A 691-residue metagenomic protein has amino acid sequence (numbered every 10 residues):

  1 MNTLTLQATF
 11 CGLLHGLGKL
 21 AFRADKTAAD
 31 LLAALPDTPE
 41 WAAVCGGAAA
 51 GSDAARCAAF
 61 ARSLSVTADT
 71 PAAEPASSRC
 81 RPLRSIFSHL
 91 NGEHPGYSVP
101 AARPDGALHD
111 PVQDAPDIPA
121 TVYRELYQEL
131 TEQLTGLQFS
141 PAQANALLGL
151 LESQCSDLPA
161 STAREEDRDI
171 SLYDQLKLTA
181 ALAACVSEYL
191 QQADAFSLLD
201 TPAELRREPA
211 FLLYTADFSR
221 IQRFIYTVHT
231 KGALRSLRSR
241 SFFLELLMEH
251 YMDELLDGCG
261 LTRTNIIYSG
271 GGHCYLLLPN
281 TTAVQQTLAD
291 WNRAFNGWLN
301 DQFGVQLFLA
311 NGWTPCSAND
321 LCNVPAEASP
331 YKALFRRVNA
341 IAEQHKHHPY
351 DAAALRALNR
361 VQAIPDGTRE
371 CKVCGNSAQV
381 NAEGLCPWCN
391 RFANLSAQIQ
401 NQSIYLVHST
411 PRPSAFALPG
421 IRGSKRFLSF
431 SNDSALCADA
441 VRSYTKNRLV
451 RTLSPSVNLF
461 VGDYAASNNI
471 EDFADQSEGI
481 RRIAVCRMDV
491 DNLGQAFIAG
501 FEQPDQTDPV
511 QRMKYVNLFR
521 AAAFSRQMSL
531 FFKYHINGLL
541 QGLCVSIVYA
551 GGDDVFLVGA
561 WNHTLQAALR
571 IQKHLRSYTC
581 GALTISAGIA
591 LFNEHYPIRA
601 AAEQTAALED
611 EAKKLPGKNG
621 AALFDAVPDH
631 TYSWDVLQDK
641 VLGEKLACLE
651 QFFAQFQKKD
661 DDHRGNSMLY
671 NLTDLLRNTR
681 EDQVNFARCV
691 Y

Functional and structural regions predicted by a protein language model:
M1-G272, L277-Y691: Charged, helix-rich terminal subdomains or tails
